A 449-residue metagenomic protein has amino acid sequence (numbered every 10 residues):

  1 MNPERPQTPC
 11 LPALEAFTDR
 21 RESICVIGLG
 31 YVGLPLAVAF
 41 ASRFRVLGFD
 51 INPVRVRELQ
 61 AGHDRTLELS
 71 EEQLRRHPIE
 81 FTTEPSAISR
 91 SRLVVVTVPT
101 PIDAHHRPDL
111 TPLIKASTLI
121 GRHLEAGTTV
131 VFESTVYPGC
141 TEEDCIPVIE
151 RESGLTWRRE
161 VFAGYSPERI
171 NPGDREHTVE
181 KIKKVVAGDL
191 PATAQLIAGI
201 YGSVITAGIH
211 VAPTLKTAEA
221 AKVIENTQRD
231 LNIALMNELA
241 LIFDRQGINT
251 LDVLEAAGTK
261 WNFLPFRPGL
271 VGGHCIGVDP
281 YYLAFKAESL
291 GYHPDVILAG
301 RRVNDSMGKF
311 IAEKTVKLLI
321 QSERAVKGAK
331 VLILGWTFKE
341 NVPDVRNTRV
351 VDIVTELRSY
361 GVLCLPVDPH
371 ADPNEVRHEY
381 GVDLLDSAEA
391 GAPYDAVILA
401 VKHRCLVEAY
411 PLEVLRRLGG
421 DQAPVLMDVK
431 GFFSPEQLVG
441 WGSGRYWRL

Functional and structural regions predicted by a protein language model:
N2-L449: Structural/interface elements that position substrates and couple domains in central-metabolism enzymes
